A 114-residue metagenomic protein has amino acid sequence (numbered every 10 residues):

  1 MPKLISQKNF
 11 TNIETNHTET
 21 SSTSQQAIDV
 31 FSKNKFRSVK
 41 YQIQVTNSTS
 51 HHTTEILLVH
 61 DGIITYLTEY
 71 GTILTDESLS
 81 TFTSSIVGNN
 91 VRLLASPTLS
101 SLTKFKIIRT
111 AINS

Functional and structural regions predicted by a protein language model:
M1, N16, G62-I63, N89: Intrinsic-disorder/low-complexity loop/linker signature
M1-I13, T110-S114: Short, intrinsically disordered N-terminal pre-domain segments
N12-R37, N47-H51: Surface-exposed ligand/attachment interfaces on beta-rich extracellular proteins
V45-N47, H60, A111-N113: Beta-strand elements of well-folded, non-transmembrane domains
H51-H60: Short, surface-exposed beta-strand/strand-loop-strand elements in extracellular ectodomains
V59-E77: Terminal beta-strand-rich extracellular "head" domains that mediate receptor/glycan or other ligand binding
G71-S114: Low-complexity intrinsically disordered segments
